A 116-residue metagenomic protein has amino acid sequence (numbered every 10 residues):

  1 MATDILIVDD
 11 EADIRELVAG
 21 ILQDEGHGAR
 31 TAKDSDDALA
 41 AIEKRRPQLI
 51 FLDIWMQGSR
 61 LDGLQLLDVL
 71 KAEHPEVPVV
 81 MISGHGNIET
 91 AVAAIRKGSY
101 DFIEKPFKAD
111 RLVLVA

Functional and structural regions predicted by a protein language model:
A2, R46-Q48, A72-P78: His-Asp phosphorelay/catalytic-motif detector in bacterial-type signaling
T3, E11-R30: Two-component/phosphorelay signaling modules centered on CheY-like receiver
L6, T31-L49: Acidic, metal-coordinating helix/loop segments flanking the phosphotransfer/catalytic sites of two-component signaling
A40, R60-P75, A93: Short amphipathic alpha-helix used as the core "switch/output" element in two-component signaling
R45-F51, M56, V80: Active-site beta3 strand of CheY-like receiver
E73, H85-G86, K97: Short, conserved "switch-loop" micro-motifs in signal-transduction and mechanochemical regulators
N87-E89, I103, F107-A116: C-terminal output helix
